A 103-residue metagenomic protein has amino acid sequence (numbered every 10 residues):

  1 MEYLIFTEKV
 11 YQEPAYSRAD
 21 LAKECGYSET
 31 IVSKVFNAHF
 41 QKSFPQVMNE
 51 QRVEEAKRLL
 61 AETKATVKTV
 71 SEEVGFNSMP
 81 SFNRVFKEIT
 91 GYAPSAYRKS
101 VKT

Functional and structural regions predicted by a protein language model:
M1-I5, D20-E29: Hydrophobic alpha-helical packing segments in soluble, helical-rich domains
E2-Y16, F36-F40, K57-A65, F86: Basic, amphipathic alpha-helical hairpins
A19, T30, T66-T69, M79-P80 (+1 more regions): Residues within helix-turn-helix
A22, S33, S71-E72: The alpha-helix within a helix-turn-helix
Y27, F76-N77: The short coil/loop that forms the "turn" connecting the two helices of the helix-turn-helix
V32, S81-F82, F86: Short hydrophobic/aromatic patch on the recognition helix
A38-G75, S100-T103: Terminal helix-turn-helix DNA-binding modules in bacterial transcription factors
R84-T103: …primarily DNA-binding HTH/wHTH and HhH modules…
